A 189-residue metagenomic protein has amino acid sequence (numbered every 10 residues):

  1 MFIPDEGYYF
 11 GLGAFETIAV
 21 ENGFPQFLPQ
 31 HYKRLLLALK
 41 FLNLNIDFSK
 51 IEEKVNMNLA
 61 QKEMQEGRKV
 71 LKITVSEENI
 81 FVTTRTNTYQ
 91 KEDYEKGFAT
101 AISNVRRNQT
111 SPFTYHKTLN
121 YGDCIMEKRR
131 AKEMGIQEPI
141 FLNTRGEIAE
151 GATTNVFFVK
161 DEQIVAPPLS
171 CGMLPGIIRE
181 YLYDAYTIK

Functional and structural regions predicted by a protein language model:
M1-M57, S76-K189: Helix-start/capping segments and mature chain N-termini
N58-M64: Phosphate/pyrophosphate-binding loops at sites that engage ATP/ADP/AMP, CoA/4′-phosphopantetheine, polyphosphate
M64-E77, F81: Ordered, amphipathic secondary-structure segments that act as subunit-interaction surfaces in large macromolecular
